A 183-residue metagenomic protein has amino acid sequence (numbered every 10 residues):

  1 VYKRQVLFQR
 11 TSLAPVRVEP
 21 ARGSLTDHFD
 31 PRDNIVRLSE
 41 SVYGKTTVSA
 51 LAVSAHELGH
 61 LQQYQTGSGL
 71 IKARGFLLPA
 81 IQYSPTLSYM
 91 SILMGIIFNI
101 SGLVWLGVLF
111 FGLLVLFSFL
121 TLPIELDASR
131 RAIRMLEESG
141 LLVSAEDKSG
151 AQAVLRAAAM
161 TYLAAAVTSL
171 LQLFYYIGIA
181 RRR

Functional and structural regions predicted by a protein language model:
V1-Y2: Short, small-residue-biased leader/transition segments that mark boundaries at the very start of proteins
F8-Q9, L13-V16, P20-L38, R134-R183: Active-site-proximal gating segments in proteases and membrane effectors
T11, Q62, T66, S84-L87 (+1 more regions): Conserved NTP-handling cores and scaffolds of large molecular machines
R37-A52: Short pre-active-site segment immediately N-terminal to the catalytic Zn-binding motif
L51-S54, K72, P85: Active-site beta-strand/loop microenvironment that shapes enzyme catalytic pockets
A52-Y64: Active-site recognition of the HExxH zinc-binding catalytic motif
Q65-G75: Short juxtamembrane and helix-loop transition motifs at transmembrane-helix boundaries in membrane proteins
L77-A164: Metalloprotease/metallohydrolase-associated module, dominated by Zn2+-dependent proteases
